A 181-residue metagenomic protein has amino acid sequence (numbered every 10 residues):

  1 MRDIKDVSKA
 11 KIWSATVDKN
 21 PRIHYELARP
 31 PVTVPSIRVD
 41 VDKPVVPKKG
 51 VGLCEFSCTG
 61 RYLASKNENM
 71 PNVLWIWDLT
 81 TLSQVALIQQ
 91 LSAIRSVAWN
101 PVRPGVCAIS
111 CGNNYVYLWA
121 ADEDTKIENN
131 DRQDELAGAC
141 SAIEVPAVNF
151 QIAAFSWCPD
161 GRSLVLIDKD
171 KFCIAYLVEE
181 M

Functional and structural regions predicted by a protein language model:
M1-M181: WD40-repeat beta-propeller superdomains and closely related acidic/aromatic-rich repeat-like regions
